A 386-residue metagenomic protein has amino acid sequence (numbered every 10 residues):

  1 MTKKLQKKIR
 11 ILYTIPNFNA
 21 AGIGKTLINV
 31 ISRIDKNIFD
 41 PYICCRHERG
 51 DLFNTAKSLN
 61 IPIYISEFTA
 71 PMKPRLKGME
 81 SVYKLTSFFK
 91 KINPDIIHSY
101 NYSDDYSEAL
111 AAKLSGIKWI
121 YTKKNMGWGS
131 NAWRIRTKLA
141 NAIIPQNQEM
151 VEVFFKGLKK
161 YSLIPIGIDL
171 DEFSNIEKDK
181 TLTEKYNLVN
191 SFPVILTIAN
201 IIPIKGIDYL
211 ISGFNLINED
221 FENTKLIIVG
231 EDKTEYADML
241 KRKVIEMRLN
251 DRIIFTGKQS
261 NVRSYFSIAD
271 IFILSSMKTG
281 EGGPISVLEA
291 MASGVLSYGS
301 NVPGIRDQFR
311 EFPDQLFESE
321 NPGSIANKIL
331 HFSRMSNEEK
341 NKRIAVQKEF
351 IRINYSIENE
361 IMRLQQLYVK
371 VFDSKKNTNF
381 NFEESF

Functional and structural regions predicted by a protein language model:
A21-N29, P193-E219, L226, D238-M239 (+3 more regions): A conserved mid-protein helix/loop that constitutes part of the nucleotide-sugar donor-binding site
I43-G50, I168, I198, K225-M239: Glycosyltransferase donor-sugar binding loop
C45, L296-G299: Short hydrophobic beta-strand element within catalytic cores of glycosyltransferases and related nucleotide-activated
S99-D105, K123: Short His-centered aromatic/hydrophobic patch
K113-Q148, F155-K156: A conserved, positively charged/aromatic
S174-L188, K241, N337-E338, I344: A short helix/loop element that forms part of the nucleotide-sugar donor recognition site in Leloir-type
E235-D238, N250-Q259, Y265, L316: Active-site donor-binding acidic/aromatic loop of nucleotide-activated sugar and phosphosugar transferases involved
E311-G323, H331-N337: Conserved acidic donor-binding segment of nucleotide-sugar-dependent glycosyltransferases
